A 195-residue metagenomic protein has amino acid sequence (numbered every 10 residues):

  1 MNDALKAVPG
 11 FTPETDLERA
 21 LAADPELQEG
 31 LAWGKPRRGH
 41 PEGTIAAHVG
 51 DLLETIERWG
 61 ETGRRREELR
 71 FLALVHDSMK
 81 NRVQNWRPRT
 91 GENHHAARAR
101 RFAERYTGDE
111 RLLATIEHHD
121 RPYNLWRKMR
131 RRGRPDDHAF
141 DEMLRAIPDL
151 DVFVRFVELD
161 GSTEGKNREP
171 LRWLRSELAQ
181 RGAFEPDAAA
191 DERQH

Functional and structural regions predicted by a protein language model:
M1-E14, I56-E61, N93-A96, D109 (+3 more regions): Histidine-centered, transition-metal-coordinating active-site segments
M1-W86: Acidic/His-rich, divalent-metal-binding segments that scaffold phosphate/diphosphate chemistry
A20, G30, T55, F102 (+3 more regions): Residues that form generic nucleotide/phosphate-binding pockets
Q28-A32, K128-R132, R168-R172: Short coil/turn segments at secondary-structure boundaries
H48, L112, P170-L174: General structural feature for long, well-ordered alpha-helical segments within catalytic domains of soluble enzymes
R58-E164: Divalent metal-dependent catalytic cores for phosphoryl transfer on phosphate-bearing substrates
L144-H195: Charged substrate- and nucleic-acid-binding regions of tRNA-handling and nucleotidyl-transfer enzymes, centered on
